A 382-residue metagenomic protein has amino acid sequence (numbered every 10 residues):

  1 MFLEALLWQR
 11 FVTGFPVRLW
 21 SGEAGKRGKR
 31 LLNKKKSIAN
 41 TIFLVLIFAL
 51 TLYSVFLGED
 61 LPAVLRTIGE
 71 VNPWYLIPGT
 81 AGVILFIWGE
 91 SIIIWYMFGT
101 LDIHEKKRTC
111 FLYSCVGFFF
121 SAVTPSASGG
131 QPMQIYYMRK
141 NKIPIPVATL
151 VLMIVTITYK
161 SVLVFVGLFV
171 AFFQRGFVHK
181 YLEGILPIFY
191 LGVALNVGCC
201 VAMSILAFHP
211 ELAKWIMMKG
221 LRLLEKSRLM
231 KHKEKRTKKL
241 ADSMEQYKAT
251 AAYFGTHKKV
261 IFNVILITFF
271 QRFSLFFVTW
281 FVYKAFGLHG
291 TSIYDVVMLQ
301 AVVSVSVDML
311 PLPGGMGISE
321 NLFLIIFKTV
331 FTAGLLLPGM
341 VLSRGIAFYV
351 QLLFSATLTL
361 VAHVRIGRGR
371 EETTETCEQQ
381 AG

Functional and structural regions predicted by a protein language model:
Q9, T13-L19, G25-P62, R66 (+3 more regions): Transmembrane helix-loop-helix hairpins in multi-pass inner-membrane proteins
N40, G79-V83, V155, K259-Q271: Alpha-helical segments in transporter systems
A63-I68, M138, S243-G255: A short amphipathic helical element positioned immediately N-terminal to and/or at the very start of a transmembrane
I68-I77, Y181-P187, T256-F262: Juxtamembrane helix-entry segments on the extracytoplasmic side of multipass membrane proteins
S91-C115, V282-L299: Membrane-embedded helical hairpins/re-entrant loop segments and their flanking transmembrane helices within multi-pass
R108-G117, I154, Y294-V305, G334-G345: Alpha-helical transmembrane segments of multi-pass membrane proteins
K226-Y247: Short, membrane-interfacial amphipathic segments enriched in basic
A251-V302: Transmembrane helical segments that form the transport core of multi-pass membrane transport proteins
